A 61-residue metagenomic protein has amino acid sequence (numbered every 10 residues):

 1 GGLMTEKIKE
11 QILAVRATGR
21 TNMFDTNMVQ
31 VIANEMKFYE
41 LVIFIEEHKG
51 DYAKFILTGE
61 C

Functional and structural regions predicted by a protein language model:
G1-M28: N-terminal acidic leader/helix
F24-C61: Short, charge-rich amphipathic interface segments used for partner binding and complex assembly
